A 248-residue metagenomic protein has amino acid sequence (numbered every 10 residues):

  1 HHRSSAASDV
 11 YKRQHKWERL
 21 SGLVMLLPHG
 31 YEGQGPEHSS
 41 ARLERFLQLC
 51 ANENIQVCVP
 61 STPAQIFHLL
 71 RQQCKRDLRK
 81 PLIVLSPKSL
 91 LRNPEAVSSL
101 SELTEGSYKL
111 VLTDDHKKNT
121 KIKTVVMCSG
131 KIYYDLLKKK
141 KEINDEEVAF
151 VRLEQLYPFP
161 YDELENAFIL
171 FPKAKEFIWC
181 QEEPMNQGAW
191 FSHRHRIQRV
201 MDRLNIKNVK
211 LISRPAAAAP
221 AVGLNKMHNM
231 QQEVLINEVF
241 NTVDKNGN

Functional and structural regions predicted by a protein language model:
H1-A7, Y11: Single conserved hydrophobic/aromatic residue that forms the stacking wall/gate of nucleotide- or nucleobase-binding
D9, R45-L49, Q65-Q72, D135 (+1 more regions): Alpha-helical scaffold segments in soluble metabolic enzymes
W17-G22, P28-R42, F46, R76-R79 (+1 more regions): Thiamine diphosphate
E37, I55-Q56: Catalytic center-proximal scaffold of phosphoryl-transfer enzymes
C58-P63, I212-A216: Acidic carboxylate-rich catalytic motifs and surrounding loops in phosphoryl-/glycosyl-chemistry enzymes
V59-A96, K245-N246: Structural signature of the thiamine diphosphate
